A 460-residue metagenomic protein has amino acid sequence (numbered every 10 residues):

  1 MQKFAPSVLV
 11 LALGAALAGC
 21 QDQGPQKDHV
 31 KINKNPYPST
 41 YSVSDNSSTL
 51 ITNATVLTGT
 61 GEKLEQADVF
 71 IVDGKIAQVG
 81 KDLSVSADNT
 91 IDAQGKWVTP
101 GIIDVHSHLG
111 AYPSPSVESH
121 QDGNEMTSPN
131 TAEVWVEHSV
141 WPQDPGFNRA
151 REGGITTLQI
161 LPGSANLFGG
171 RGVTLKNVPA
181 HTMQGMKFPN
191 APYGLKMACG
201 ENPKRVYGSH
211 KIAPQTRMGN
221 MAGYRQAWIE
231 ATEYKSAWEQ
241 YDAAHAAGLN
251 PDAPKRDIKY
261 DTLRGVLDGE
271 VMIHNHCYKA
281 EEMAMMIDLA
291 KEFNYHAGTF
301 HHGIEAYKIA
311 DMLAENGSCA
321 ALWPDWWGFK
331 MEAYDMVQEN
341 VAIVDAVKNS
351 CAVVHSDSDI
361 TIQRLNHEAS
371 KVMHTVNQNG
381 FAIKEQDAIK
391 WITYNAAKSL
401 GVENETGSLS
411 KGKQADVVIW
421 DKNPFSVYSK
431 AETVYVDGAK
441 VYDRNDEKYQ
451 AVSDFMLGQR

Functional and structural regions predicted by a protein language model:
M1-V8: Bacterial N-terminal signal peptides that target proteins for export
A16-G19: C-terminal motif of bacterial Sec signal peptides marking the signal peptidase cleavage site
N33-P36, Y41-S48, V56, T60-T99 (+1 more regions): Histidine-rich, glycine-flanked metal-binding segment
S39-T40, D45, S114-P115, Q121-T127 (+6 more regions): His/Asp/Glu-enriched, well-ordered alpha-helical/loop segment that forms or immediately abuts the divalent-metal
S47-I51, S84-E137, E152: Replace "His-x-His-based motif
A54, K398, S410-F455: C-terminal cap of metal-dependent C-N hydrolases
A54, V69, G74, G95 (+9 more regions): Divalent metal-coordination and catalytic microenvironments
G146, R151-T299, K430: Polyanionic/metal-chelating signatures
